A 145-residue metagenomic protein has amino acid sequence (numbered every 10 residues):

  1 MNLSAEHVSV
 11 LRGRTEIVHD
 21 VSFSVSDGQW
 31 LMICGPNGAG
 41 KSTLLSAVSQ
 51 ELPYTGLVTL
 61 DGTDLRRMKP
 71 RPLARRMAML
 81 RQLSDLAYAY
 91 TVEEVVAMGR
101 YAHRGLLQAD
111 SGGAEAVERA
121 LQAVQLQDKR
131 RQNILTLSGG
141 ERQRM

Functional and structural regions predicted by a protein language model:
L3, V18-D20: Conserved structural motif at the start of ABC-family nucleotide-binding domains
W30-M32: Short beta-strand immediately N-terminal to the Walker A/P-loop
C34-P36: The feature captures the beta-strand-to-loop junction immediately N-terminal to the Walker
V48-S49: Helix-to-loop junction immediately C-terminal to a conserved catalytic motif
G56-D64, L73: Conserved ABC transporter NBD signature motif
Y88, G105, R130-R131: Signature (C-motif/LSGGQ) region and adjacent switch/coupling loops of ABC-type ATPase nucleotide-binding domains
A97, S111-K129: Conserved ABC ATPase "signature" region
N133-L137, E141: Conserved ABC ATPase signature
